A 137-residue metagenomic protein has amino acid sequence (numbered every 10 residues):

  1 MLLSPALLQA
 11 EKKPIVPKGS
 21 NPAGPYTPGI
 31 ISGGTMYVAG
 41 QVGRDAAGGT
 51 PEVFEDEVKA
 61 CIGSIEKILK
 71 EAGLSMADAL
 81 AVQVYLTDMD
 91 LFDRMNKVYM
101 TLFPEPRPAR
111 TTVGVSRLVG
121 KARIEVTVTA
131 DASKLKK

Functional and structural regions predicted by a protein language model:
L2-L80, L86-K137: N-terminal presequence-like segments and the immediate start of the first folded domain
